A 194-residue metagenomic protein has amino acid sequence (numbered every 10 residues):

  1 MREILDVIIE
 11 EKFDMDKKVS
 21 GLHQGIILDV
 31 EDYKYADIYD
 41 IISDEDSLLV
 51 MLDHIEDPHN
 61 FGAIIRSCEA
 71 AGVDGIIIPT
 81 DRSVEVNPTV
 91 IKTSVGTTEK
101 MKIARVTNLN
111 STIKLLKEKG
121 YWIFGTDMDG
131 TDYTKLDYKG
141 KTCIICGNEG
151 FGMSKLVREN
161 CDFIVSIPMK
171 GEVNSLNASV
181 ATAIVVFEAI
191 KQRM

Functional and structural regions predicted by a protein language model:
M1-M194: Post-transcriptional modification and biogenesis factors for structured RNAs of the translation apparatus
